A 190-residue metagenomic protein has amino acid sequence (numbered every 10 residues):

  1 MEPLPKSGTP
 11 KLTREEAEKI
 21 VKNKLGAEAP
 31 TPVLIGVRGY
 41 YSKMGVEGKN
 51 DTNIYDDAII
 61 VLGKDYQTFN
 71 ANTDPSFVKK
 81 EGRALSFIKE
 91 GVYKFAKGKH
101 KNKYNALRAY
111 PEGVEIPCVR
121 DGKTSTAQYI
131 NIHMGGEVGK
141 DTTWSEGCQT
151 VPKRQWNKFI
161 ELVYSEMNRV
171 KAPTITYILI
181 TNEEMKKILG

Functional and structural regions predicted by a protein language model:
M1-T142, N157, E161-Y164, V170-I175 (+1 more regions): Cell wall/extracellular polymer interaction/catalysis modules
S145: Local cysteine-cluster metal-coordination motifs and their immediate loop/turn environment, predominantly Fe-S cluster
